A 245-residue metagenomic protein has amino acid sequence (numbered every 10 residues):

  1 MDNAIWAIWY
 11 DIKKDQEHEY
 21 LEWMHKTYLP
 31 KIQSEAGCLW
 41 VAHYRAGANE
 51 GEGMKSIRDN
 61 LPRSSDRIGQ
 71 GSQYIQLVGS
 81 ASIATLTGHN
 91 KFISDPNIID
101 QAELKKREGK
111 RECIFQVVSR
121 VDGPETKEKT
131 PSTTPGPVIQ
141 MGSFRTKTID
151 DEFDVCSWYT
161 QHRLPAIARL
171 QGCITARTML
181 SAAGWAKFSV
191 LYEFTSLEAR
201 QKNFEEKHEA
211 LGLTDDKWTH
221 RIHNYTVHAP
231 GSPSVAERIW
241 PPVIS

Functional and structural regions predicted by a protein language model:
M1-S245: Macromolecular interaction modules
